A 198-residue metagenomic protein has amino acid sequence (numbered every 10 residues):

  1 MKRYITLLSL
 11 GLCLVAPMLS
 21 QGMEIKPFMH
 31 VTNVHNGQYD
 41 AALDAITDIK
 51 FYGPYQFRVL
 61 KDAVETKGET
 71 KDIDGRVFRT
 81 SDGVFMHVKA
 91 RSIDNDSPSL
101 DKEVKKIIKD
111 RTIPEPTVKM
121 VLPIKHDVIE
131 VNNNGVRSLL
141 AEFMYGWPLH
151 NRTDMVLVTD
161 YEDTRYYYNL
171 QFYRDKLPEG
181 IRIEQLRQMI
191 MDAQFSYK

Functional and structural regions predicted by a protein language model:
M1-L8: Bacterial N-terminal signal peptides that target proteins for export
T6, L19-F85, L149-H150, E162 (+1 more regions): N-terminal targeting sequences that direct proteins away from the cytosol to non-cytosolic compartments
S9-P17: Bacterial N-terminal signal peptides
K67, V88-R91, I124-V131: Short amphipathic beta-strand and strand-loop transition segments with alternating hydrophobic
D74-K106: A short acidic-to-branched-hydrophobic micro-motif
S92-D94, Y145-W147, R174-K176: Beta-strand elements of well-folded, non-transmembrane domains
D101-K109, I183-I190: Extracytoplasmic/secreted envelope proteins and their assembly/folding machinery, especially bacterial periplasmic
K109-Y161: Signature of long, low-cysteine stretches enriched in small and polar/charged residues
